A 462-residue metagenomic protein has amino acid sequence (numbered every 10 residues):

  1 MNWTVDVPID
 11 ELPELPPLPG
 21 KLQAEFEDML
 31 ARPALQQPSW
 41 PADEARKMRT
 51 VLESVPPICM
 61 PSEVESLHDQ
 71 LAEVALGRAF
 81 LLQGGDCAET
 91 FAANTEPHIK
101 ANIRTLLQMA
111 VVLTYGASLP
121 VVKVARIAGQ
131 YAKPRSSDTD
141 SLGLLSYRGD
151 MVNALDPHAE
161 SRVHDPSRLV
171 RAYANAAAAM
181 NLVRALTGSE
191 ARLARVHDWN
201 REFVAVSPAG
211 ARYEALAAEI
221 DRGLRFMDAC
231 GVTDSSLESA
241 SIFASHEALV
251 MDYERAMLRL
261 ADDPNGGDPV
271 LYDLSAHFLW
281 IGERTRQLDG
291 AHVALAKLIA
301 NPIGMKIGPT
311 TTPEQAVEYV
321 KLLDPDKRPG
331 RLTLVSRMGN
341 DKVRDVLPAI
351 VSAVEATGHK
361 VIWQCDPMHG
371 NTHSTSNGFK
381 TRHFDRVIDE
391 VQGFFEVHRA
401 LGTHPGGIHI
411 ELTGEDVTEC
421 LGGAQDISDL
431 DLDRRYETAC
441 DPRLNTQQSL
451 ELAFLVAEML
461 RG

Functional and structural regions predicted by a protein language model:
M1-N153: Long, contiguous, compositionally biased segments that the model treats as domain-scale units
A24, A31, D43-R46, A218 (+3 more regions): Polar/charged alpha-helical tracts
S66-H68, D289-H292, Y319, P348-I350: Glycine-rich, charged/polar anion/phosphate-binding loops that engage phosphate groups from diverse ligands
G85, A125, G308, D366-M368 (+1 more regions): Anionic group-transfer/hydrolysis microenvironments
A88-E89, A93-G339, R382, G407-H409 (+1 more regions): Active-site-facing alpha/beta catalytic cores
A316-Y319, R331-W363, H369-T418: Non-transmembrane, aqueous-exposed alpha-helical and coiled segments at domain scale
G414-D433: Short glycine/proline-rich, acidic loop/turn segments that cap or connect secondary-structure elements
